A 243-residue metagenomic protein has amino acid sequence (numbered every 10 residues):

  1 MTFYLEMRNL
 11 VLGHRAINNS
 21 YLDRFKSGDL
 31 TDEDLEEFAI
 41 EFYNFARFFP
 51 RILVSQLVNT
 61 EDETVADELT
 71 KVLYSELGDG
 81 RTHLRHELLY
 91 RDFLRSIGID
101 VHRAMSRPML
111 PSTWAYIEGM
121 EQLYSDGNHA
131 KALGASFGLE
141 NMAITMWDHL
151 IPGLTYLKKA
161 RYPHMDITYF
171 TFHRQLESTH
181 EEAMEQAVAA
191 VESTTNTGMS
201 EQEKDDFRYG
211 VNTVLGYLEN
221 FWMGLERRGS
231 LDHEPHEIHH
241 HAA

Functional and structural regions predicted by a protein language model:
M1-A242: Non-heme di-metal
